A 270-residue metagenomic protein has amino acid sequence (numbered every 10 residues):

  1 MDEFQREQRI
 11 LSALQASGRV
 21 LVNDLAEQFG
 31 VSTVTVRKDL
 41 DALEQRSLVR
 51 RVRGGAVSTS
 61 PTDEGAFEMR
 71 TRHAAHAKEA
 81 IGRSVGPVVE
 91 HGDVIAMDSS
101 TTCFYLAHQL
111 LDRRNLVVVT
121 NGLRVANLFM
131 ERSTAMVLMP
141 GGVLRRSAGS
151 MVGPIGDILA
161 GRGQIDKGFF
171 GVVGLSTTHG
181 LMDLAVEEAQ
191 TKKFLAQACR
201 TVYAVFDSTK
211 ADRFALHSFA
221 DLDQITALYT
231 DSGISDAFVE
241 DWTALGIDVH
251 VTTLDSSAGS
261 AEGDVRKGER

Functional and structural regions predicted by a protein language model:
D2-Q8, S12-N23, G30, Q45 (+1 more regions): Conserved phosphate- and dinucleotide-binding cores of soluble alpha/beta proteins, encompassing both enzyme active
D2-S100, A107-N115, F129-A135, G268: HTH-adjacent hinge/linker in prokaryotic transcriptional regulators
T35, T101-T102, V117-T120, T191 (+1 more regions): Ser/Thr-centric signal marking residues that sit in or immediately flank functional binding/regulatory motifs
T62, T101, G122, V143 (+1 more regions): Short, flexible active-site-adjacent loop segments at beta-strand->alpha-helix junctions, enriched in small/polar
G65-A66, A96, C103, M182 (+2 more regions): Amphipathic, positively biased hydrophobic alpha-helical segments used for protein targeting and membrane insertion
D98, V119-N121, V205: Structural motif
